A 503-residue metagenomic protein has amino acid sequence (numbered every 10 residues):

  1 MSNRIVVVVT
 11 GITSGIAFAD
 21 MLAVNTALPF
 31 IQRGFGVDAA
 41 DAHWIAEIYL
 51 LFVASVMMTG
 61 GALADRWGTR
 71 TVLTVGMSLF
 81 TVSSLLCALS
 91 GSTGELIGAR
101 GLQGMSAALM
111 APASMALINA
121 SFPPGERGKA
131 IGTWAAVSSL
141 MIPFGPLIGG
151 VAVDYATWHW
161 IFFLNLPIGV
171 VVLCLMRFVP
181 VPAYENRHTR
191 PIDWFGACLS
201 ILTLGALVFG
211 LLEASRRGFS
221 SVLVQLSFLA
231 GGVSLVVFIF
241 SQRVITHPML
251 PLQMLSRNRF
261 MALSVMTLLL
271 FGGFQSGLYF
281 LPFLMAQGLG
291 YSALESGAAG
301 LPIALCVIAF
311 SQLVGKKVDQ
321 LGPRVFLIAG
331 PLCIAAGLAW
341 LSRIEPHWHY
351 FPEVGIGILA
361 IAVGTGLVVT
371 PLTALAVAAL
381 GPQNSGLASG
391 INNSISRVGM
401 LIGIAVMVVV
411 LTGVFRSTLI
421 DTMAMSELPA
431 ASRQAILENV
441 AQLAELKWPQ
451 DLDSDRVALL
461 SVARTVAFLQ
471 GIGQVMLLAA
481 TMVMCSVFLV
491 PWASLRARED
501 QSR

Functional and structural regions predicted by a protein language model:
V7-T26, A39, I45, F195 (+4 more regions): 12-transmembrane solute porter fold
A27-V56, E95-G98, L294-A298: Extracellular/periplasmic helix-loop-helix junction of adjacent transmembrane segments in MFS-like secondary
I31-Q32, L63-A64, I148-A156, L211 (+4 more regions): Interfacial helix-cap and linker-helix signal at transmembrane-aqueous boundaries of multi-pass secondary transporters
E47-G61, A111, M115, L301-L313: Central cavity-lining transmembrane alpha-helices of secondary-active solute carriers, predominantly the Major
A54-S55, L85, L140-P143, L147 (+4 more regions): Hydrophobic/small/kink-forming positions within alpha-helical transmembrane segments of polytopic membrane proteins
M57-F195, V222: Helix-loop-helix hairpins in multi-pass membrane proteins, especially solute transporters
L166-E185, L202-L212, A230-V244, L489-S494: C-terminal membrane-cytosol helix-exit motif in multi-pass small-molecule transporters
R397-P491, R503: Hydrophobic transmembrane architecture of multi-pass small-molecule transporters
